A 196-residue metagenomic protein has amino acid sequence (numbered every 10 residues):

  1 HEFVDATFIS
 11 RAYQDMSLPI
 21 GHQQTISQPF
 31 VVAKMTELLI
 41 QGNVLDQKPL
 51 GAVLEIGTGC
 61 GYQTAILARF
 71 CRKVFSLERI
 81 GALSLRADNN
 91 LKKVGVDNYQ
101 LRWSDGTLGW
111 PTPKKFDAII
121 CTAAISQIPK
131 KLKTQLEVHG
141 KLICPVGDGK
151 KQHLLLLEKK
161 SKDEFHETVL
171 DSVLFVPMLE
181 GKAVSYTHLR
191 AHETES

Functional and structural regions predicted by a protein language model:
H1-K48, L174-P177: Class I SAM-dependent transferase core
I40-K159: Conserved nucleotide-cofactor-binding alpha/beta core module
K151-H153, F165-H166, P177-L179: Short active-site-adjacent structural elements
K159-S172: Conserved Class I S-adenosyl-L-methionine
A183-S185: Positively charged
H188-A191, E195-S196: Single conserved hydrophobic/aromatic residue that forms the stacking wall/gate of nucleotide- or nucleobase-binding
